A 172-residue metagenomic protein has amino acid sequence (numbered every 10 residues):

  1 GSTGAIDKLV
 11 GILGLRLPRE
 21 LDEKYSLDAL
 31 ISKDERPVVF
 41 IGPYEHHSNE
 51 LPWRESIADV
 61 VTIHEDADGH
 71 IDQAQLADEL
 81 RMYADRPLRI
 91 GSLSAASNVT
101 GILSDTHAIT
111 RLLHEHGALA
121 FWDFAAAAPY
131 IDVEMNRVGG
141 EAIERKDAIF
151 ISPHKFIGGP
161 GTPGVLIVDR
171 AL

Functional and structural regions predicted by a protein language model:
G1-L172: Pyridoxal 5′-phosphate
